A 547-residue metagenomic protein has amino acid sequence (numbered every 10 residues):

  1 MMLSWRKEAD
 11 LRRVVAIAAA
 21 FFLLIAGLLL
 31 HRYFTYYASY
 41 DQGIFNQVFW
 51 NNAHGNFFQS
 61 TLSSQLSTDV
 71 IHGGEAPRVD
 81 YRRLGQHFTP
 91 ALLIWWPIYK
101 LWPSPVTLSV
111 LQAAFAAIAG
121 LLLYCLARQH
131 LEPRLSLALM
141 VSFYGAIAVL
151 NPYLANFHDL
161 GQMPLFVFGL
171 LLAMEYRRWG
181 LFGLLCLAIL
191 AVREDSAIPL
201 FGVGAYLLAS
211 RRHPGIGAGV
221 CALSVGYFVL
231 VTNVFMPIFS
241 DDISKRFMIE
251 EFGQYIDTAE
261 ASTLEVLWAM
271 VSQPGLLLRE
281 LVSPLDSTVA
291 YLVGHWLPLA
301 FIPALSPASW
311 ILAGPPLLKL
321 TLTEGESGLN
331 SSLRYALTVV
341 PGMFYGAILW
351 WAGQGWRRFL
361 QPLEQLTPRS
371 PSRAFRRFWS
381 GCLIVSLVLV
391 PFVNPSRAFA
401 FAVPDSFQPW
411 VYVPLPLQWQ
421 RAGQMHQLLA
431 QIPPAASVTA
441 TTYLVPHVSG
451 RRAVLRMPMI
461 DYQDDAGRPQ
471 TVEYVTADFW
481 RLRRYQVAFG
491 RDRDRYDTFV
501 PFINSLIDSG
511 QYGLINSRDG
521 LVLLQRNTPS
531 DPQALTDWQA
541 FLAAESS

Functional and structural regions predicted by a protein language model:
M1-G27, R128, H213-V220: Start-transfer (signal-anchor) and selected internal transmembrane alpha helices of multi-pass inner/ER membrane
D10-A20, R134, C221-V225, G355-A400: Signature aromatic-anchored transmembrane alpha helix within multi-pass, membrane-resident enzymes that catalyze glycan
I25-L28, F34-Y36, D41, H213-P303 (+4 more regions): Membrane-lumen/periplasm interface segments of specific transmembrane helices in polyprenyl phosphate-linked
V79-R82, T89-W96, L101-I118: Loop-to-helix entry region of an early transmembrane alpha helix in multi-pass inner-membrane enzymes
A117-G145, P164-L165, L181-L184: Transmembrane-helix signature of polytopic, membrane-embedded enzymes that assemble or transfer cell-envelope glycans
H130-L131, D159-Q162, V167-L181, L208-R211: Membrane-interface transmembrane helices that cradle and orient dolichyl/undecaprenyl
N151-L160: Short acidic/glycine- and proline-prone juxtamembrane loop motifs at membrane-interface regions of multi-pass membrane
W310-P368: Hydrophobic/aromatic-rich transmembrane helices and adjacent perimembrane loops
